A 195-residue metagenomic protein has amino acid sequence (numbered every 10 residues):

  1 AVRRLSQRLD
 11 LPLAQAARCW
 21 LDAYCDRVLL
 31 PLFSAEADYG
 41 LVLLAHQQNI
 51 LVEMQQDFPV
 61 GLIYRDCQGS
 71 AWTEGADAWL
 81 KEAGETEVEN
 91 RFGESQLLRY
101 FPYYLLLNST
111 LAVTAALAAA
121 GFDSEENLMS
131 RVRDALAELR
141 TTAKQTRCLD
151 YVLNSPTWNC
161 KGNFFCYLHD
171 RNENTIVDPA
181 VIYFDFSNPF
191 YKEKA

Functional and structural regions predicted by a protein language model:
A1-R8, Y64, Q68, E85-T86 (+1 more regions): Alpha-helical, largely C-terminal catalytic domains that coordinate divalent metal ions via clustered Asp/Glu/His
A1-V28, E74, A78, E89-F122 (+2 more regions): ATP-dependent phospho-/nucleotidyl transfer catalytic cores
L11-L13, R65, Y151: Intrinsically disordered, low-complexity regions enriched in Ser/Pro/Gly/Gln/His and often acidic
L13-V52: Conserved kinase catalytic-core segment
L29, F33-G40, Q55, A115-A119 (+1 more regions): Hydrophobic/aromatic-lined pockets within catalytic cores
L41-Q96: Catalytic activation segment of kinase domains across protein kinase-like and atypical kinase folds
E126-A195: Long, compositionally biased intrinsically disordered regions
